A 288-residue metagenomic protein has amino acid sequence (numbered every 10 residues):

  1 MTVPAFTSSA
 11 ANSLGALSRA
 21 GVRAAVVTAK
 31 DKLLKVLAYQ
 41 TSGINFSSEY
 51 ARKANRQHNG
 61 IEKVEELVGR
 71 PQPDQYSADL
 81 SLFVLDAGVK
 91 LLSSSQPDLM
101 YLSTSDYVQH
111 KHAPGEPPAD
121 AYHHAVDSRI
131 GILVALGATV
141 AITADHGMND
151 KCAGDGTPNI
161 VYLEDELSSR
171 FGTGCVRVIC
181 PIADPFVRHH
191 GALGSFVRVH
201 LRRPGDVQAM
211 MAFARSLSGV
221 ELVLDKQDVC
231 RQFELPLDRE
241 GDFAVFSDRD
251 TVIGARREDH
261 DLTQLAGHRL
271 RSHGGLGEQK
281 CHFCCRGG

Functional and structural regions predicted by a protein language model:
M1-A113, H189-G191, S195, L201 (+3 more regions): His/Asp/Glu-rich, glycine-adjacent segments that coordinate divalent cations and/or stabilize oxyanion chemistry on
V27-K32, T139, A144-H146, K226-Q227: Acidic carboxylate-rich catalytic motifs and surrounding loops in phosphoryl-/glycosyl-chemistry enzymes
Q40-G43, G115-P118, D155-V161, D259-L262: Short secondary-structure boundary/capping segments
P97, G137-A138, G241: Local beta-strand N-terminus motif with an aromatic residue
L99-S103, A141, A244: Structural motif
A121-E164, V245: Metal-dependent active-site segment of extracytoplasmic phospho-/sulfohydrolases and closely related
M148-G174, P181-R202: A conserved active-site cap/scaffold subdomain adjacent to cofactor or substrate pockets
C180-G288: Active-site neighborhoods of enzymes that stabilize oxyanions during catalysis
